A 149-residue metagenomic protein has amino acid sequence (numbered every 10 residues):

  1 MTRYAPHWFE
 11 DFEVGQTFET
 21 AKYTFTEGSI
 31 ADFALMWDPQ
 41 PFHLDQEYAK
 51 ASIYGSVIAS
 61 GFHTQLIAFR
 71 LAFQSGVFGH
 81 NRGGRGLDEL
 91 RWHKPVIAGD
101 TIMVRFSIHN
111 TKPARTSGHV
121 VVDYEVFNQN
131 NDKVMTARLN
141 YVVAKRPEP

Functional and structural regions predicted by a protein language model:
M1-E13, W92, V96-P149: HotDog/MaoC-like acyl-thioester-processing domains
M1-R85, R146-P149: Hot-dog-fold acyl-thioester-processing enzymes
G84-H93: Short, conserved aromatic-histidine micro-motifs
